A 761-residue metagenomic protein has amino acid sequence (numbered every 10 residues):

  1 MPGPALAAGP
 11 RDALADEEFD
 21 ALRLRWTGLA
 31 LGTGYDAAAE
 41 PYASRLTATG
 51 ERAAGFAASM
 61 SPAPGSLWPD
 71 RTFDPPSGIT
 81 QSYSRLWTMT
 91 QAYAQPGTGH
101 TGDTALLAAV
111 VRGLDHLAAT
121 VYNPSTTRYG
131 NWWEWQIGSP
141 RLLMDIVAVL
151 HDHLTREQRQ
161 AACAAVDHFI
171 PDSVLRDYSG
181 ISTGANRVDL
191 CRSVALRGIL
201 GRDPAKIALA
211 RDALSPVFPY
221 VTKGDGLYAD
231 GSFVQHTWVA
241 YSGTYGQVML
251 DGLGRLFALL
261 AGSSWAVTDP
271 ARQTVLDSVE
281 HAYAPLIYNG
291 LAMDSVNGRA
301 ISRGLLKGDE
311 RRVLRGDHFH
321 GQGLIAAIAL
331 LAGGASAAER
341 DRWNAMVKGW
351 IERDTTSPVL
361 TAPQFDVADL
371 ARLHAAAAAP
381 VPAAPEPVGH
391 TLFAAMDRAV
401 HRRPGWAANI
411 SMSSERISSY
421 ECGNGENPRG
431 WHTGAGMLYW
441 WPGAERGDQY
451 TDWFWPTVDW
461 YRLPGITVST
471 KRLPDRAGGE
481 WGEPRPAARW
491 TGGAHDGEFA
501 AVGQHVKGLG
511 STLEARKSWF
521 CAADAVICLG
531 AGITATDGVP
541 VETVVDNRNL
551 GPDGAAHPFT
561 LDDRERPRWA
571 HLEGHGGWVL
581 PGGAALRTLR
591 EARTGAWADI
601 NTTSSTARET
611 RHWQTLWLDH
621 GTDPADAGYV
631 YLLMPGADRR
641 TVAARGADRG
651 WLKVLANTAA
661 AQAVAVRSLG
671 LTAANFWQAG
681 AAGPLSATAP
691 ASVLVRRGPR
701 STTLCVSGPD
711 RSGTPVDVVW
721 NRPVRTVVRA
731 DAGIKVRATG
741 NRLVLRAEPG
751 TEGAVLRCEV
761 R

Functional and structural regions predicted by a protein language model:
M1-R11: N-terminal export signals
P10-I79: Low-complexity, Ser/Thr/Pro/Gly-enriched N-terminal "stalk/linker" regions
A13-E17, A21, A37, P41-A48 (+7 more regions): Alpha-helix boundary/N-cap detector
A57-L306: Aromatic-lined, polymer-binding surfaces characteristic of secreted/periplasmic polysaccharide-degrading enzymes
L256-T703, S707-P715, V719-T726: Extended polysaccharide-engagement surfaces of secreted carbohydrate-active enzymes
A395, Y629-V630, N741-R761: C-terminal beta-strand-rich structural cap/linker in extracellular carbohydrate-active enzymes
R611-T622, K735-G750: Short, surface-exposed beta-strand/turn "edge" patches of beta-sheet domains
V724, A732-V736: Small-residue (G/S/T/A) turn/hinge positions that recur once per unit in extracellular repeat modules
